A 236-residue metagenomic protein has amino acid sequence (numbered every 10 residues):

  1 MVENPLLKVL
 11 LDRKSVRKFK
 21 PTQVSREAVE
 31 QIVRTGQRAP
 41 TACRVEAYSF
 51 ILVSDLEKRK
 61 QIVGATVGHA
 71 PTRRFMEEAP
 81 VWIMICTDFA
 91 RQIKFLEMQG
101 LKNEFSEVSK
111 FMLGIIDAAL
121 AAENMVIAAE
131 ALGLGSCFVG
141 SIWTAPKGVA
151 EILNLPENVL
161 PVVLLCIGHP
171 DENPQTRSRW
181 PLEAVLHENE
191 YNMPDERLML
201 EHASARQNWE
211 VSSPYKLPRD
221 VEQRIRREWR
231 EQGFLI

Functional and structural regions predicted by a protein language model:
M1-I236: Acidic, surface-exposed loops and disordered segments
